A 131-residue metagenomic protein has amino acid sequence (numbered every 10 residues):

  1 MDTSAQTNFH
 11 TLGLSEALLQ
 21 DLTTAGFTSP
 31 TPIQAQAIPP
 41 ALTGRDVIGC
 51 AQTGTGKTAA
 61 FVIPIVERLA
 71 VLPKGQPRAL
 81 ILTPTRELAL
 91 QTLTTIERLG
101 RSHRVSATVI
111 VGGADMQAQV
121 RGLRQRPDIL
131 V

Functional and structural regions predicted by a protein language model:
M1-T3, R124-Q125: Helicase motor core with emphasis on the C-terminal RecA-like subdomain
D2-C50, E67: Conserved pre-motif I regulatory segment
T11, E16-F27, A35, K74-V131: Conserved nucleic-acid-binding Ia/Ib motif block in the N-terminal RecA-like helicase ATPase lobe
P32, A60, V131: Short aromatic/basic micro-patch
A35-V47, T58-K74, E87-L99: Walker A/P-loop NTP-binding motif
A51-T55: The conserved Walker
